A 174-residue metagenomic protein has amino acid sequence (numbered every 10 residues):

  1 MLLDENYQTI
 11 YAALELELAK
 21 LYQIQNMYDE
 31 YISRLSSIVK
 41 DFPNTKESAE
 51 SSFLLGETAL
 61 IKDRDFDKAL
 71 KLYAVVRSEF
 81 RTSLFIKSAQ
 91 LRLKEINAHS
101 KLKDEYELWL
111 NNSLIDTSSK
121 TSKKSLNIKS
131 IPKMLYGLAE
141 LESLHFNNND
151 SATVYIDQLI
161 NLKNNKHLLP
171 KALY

Functional and structural regions predicted by a protein language model:
M1-Y174: Acidic, polar-rich low-complexity tracts and alpha-helical solenoid repeat scaffolds
